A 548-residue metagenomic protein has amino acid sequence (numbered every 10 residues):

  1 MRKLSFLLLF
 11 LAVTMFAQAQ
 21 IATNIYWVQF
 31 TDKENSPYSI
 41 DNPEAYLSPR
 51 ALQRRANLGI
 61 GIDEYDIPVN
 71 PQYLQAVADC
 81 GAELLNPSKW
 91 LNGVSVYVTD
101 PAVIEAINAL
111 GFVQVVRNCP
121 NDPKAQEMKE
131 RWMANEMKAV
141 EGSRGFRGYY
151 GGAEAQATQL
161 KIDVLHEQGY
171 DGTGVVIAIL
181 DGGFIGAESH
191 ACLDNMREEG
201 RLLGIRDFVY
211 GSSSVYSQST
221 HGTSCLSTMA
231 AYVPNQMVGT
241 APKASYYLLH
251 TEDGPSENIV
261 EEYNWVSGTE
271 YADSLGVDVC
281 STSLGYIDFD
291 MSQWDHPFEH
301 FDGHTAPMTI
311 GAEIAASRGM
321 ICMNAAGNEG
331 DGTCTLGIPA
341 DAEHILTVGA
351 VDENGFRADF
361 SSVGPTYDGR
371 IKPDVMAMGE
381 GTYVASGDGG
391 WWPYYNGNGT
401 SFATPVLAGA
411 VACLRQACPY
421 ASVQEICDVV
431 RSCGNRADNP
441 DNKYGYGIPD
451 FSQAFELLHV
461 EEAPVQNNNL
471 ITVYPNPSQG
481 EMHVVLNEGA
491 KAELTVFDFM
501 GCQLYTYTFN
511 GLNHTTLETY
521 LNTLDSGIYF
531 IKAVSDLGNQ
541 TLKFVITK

Functional and structural regions predicted by a protein language model:
A19-L85, P101-E105, G111-Q126: Primarily auto-inhibitory N-terminal propeptides
I21, I40, V115, A153 (+9 more regions): Subtilisin-like serine protease catalytic core
L74-A157, D163-H166: Autoinhibitory propeptides
E154, L275-S281, Q416-I471, N476: C-terminal subdomain of the subtilisin-like protease fold in secreted/lumenal serine endopeptidases
M196-G200, E353, A358-S401: Catalytic-core environment of secreted peptidases
L226-M229, Y247-D253, T335, G379-Y444: Hydrolase catalytic cores
A272-D302, A325: Short acidic, glycine-rich surface-loop motifs adjacent to enzyme active sites
Q466-Y474, S478-K548: C-terminal outer-membrane/trafficking sorting elements
